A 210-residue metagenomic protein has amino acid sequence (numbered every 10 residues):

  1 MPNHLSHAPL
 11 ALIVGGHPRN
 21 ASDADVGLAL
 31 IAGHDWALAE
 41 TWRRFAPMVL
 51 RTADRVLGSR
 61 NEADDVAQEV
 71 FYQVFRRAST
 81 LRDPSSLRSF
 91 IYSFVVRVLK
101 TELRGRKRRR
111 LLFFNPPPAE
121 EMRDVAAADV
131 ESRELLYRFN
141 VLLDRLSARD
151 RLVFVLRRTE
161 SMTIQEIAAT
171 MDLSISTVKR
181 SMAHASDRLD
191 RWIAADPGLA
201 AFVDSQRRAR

Functional and structural regions predicted by a protein language model:
P2-L10, L111, A169-T170, S186-R210: C-terminal edge and immediately downstream basic/flexible tail or linker adjoining helix-turn-helix-like DNA-binding
H4-H7, R19-D23, T101, R109-S132 (+1 more regions): Internal acidic/polar
A11-G16, I31-E40, L50-E69, G198: Short, charged helix-capping/linker segments at alpha-helix termini
L28-A32, R55-S59, E69-S86, G105-K107: Sigma70-family region 2
L30, V49, A53, A63-V74 (+4 more regions): Short, small-hydrophobic-rich alpha-helical interface motif
A32-D35, R123-L152, M162-T170, R191-W192: Amphipathic alpha-helical segment used for protein-protein interaction
R76-D83, S93-F114, S132: Arg/Lys-rich amphipathic alpha helix in sigma70-family domain 2
V96, K100, D150, T159 (+2 more regions): DNA-recognition helix of helix-turn-helix
